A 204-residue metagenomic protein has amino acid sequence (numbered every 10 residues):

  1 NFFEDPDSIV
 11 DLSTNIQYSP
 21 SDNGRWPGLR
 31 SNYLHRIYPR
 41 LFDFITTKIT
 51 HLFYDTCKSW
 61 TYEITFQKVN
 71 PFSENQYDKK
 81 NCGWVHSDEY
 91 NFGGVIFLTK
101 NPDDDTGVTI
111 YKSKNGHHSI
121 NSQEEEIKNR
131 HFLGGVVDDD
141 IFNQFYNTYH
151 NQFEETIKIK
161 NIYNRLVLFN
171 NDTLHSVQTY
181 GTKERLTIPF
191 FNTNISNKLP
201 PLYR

Functional and structural regions predicted by a protein language model:
N1-G83, G107, K114, S122-L133: Non-heme Fe(II)/2-oxoglutarate
E74-R204: Catalytic core of non-heme Fe(II) oxygenases with the double-stranded beta-helix
